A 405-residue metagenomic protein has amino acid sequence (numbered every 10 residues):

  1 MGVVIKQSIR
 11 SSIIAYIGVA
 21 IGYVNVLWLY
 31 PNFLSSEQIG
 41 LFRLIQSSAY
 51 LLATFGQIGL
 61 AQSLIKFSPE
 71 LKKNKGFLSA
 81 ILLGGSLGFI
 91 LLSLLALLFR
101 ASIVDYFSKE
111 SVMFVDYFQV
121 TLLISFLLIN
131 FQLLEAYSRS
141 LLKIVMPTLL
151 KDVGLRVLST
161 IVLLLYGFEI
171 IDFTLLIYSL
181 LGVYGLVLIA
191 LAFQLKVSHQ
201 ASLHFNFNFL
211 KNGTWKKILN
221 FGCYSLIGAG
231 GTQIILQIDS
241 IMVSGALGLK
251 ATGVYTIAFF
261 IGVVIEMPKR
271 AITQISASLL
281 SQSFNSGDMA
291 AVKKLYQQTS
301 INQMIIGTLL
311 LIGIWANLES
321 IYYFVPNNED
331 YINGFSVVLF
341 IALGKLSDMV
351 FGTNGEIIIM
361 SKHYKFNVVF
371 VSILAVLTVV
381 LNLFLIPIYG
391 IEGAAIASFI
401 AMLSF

Functional and structural regions predicted by a protein language model:
M1-V4, M113, I170-S179, L191-L236 (+1 more regions): Interhelical loop/hinge segments that connect adjacent transmembrane helices in multipass membrane
V3-Q62, G88-L97, I124, N220-K250 (+1 more regions): Signature of the first transmembrane helix
I5, F67-E70, L127-L150, L339-I373: Membrane-interface junctions at transmembrane-helix termini in multi-pass inner-membrane proteins
K6-G18, I45, T54-V104, D116-Q119 (+2 more regions): Membrane-water interface segments that mark the loop-to-transmembrane alpha-helix transition
E37, R100-T121, W315-K345, G352 (+1 more regions): Interfacial segments at transmembrane-helix termini and the short loops linking adjacent helices
F42, Q46-T54, T232, Y255-Q274 (+3 more regions): Transmembrane helix-bundle signature of multi-pass secondary active exporters and lipid flippases
G56-K72, S140, A258, G262-S300 (+2 more regions): Helix-loop junctions and terminal segments of transmembrane helices in multi-pass membrane transport/translocation
L149-L164, E169-H199, S372-L377, I391-F405: Hydrophobic alpha-helical transmembrane segments
